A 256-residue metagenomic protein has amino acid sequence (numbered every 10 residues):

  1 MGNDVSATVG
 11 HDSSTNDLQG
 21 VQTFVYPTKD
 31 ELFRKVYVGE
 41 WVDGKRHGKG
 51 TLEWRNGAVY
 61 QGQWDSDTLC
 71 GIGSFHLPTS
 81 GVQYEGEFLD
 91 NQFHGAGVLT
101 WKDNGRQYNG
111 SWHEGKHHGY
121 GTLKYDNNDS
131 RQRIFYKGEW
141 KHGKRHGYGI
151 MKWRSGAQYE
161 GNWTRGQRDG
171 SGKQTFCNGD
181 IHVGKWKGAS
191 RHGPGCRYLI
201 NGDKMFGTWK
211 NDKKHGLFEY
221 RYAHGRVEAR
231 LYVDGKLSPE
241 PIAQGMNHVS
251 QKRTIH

Functional and structural regions predicted by a protein language model:
M1-H256: Intrinsically disordered, low-complexity repeat tracts enriched in Gly/Pro/Ser/Thr and acidic residues, frequently
